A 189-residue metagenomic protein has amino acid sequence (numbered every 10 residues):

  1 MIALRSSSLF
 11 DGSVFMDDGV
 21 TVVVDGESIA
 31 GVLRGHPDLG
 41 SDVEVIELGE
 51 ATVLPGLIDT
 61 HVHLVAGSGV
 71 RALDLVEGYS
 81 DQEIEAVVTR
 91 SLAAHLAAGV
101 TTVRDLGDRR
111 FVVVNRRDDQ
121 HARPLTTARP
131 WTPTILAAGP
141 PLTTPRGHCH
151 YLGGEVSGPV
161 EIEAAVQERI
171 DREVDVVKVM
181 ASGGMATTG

Functional and structural regions predicted by a protein language model:
M1-G40, T52-V53: N-terminal metal-binding scaffold of metallo-dependent hydrolase/deaminase domains
A3, V43-E47, I135-A137: Conserved beta-strand scaffold positions in the cores of enzyme catalytic domains, especially in NTP/NDP-utilizing
S7, V22, E27, E50 (+5 more regions): Divalent metal-coordination and catalytic microenvironments
A51-D119, P124: Metal-associated gating/positioning segment near the N- to mid-region
V53-L73, P130-G154: N-terminal small/glycine-rich loop or linker at the start of catalytic domains across soluble metabolic enzymes
L73-A86, G147-A164: Active-site mouth loops of central-metabolism enzymes
V87-V114, W131-T143, V174-M185: Divalent metal-dependent hydrolysis catalytic cores, especially in the metallo-beta-lactamase
G154-G189: Metal-dependent enolase-superfamily TIM-barrel catalytic cores that perform enediolate-based chemistry
